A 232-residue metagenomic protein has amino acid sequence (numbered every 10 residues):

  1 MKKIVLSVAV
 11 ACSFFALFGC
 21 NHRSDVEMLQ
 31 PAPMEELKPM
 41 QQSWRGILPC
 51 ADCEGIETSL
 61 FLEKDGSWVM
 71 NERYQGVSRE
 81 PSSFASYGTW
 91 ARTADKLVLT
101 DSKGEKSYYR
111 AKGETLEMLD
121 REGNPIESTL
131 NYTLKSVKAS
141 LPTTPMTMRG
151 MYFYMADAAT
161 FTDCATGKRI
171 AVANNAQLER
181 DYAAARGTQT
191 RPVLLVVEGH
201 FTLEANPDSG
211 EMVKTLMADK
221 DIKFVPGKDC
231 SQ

Functional and structural regions predicted by a protein language model:
M1-V8: Bacterial N-terminal signal peptides that target proteins for export
F14-L17: Bacterial Sec-type N-terminal signal peptides, specifically the leucine/valine-rich hydrophobic h-region
C20-A85, L99-M155, C164-I170, T190 (+2 more regions): Lipid interaction determinants
A158: Short N-terminal binding/cap micro-motifs at the start of the first secondary-structure element
K168-R186: Beta-strand/loop nucleic-acid-binding surfaces
